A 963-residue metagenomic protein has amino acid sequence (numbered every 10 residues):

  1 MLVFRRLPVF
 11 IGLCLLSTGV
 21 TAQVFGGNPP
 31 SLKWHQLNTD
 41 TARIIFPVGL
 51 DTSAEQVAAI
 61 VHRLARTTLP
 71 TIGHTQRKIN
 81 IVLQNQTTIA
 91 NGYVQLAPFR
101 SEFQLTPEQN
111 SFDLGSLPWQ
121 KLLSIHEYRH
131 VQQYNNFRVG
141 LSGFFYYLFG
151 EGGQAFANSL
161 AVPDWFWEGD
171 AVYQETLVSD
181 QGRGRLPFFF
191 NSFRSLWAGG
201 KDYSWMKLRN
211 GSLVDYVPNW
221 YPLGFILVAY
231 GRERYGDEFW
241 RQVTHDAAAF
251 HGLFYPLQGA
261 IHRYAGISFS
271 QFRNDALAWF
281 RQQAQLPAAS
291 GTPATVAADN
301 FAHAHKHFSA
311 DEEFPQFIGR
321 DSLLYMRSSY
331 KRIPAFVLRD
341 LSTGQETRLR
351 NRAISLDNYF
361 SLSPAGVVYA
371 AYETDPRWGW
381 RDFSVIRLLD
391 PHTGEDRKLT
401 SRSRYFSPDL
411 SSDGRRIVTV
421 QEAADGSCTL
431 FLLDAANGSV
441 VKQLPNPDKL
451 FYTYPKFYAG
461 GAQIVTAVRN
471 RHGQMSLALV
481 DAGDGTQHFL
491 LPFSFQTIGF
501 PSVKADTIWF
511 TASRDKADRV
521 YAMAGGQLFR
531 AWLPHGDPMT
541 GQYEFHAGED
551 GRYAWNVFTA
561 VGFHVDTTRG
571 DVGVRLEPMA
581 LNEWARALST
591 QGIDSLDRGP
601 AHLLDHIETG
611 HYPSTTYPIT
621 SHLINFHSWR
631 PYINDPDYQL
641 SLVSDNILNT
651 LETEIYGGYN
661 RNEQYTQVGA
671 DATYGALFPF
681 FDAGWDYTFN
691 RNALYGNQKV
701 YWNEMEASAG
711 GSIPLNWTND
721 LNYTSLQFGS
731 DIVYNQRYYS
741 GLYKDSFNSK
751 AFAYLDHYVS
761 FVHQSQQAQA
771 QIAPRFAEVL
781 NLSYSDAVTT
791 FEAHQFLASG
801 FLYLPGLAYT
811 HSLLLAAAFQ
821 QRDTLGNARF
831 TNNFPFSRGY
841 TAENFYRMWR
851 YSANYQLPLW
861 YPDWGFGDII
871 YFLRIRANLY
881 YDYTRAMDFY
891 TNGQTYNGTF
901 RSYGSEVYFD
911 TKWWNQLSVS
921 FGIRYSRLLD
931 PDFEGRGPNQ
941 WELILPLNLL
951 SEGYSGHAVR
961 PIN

Functional and structural regions predicted by a protein language model:
A22-A157, P163, P256: Juxtacatalytic substrate-recognition/specificity segment
V24, P29, F99-R100, S116-L123 (+3 more regions): Acidic/His/Gly-enriched intrinsically disordered linker/tail segments that often contain short helix/coil "MoRF-like"
F25-N28, K33-Q36, D215, V243-H245 (+2 more regions): Beta/coil-rich, acidic/histidine-enriched accessory regions frequently appended to metallopeptidases
G184, F188, F308-A310, R327-F336 (+11 more regions): A flexible loop/linker signature enriched in serine peptidases of the S9 family
R320-S322, P364-G366, D413-R415, G460-A462 (+2 more regions): Short coil/turn segments that connect the beta-strands within blades of beta-propeller domains
G541-Q542, G562, F681-Q727, V733-F747 (+3 more regions): Outer-membrane beta-barrel translocator/channel fold
R569-D682, K744-R775: Outer-membrane beta-barrel initiation region
N697, D745-Y880, M887-Y890, D932-R936 (+1 more regions): C-terminal outer-membrane beta-barrel translocator/porin domains of Gram-negative envelope proteins and their
